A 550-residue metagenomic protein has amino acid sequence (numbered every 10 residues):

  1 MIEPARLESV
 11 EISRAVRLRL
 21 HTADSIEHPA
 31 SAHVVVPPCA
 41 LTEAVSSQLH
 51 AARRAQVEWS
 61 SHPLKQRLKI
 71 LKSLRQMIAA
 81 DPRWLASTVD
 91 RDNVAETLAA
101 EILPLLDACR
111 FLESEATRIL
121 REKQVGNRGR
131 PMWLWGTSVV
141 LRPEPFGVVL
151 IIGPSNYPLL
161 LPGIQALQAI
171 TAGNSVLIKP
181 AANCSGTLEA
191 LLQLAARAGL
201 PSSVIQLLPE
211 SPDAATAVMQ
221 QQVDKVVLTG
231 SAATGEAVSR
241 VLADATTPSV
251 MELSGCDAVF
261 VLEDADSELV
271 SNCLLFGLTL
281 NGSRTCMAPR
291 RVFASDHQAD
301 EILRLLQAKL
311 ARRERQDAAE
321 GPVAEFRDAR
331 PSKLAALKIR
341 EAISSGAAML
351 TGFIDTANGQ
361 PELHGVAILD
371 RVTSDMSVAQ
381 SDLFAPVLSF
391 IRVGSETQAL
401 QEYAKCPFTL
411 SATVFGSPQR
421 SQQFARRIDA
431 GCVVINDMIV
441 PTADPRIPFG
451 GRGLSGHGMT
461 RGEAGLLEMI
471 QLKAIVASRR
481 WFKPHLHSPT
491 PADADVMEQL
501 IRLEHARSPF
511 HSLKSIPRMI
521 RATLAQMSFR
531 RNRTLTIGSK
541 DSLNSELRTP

Functional and structural regions predicted by a protein language model:
I2-S138, L513-L543, R548-P550: N-terminal Rossmann-like NAD(P)+-binding subdomain of aldehyde/semialdehyde dehydrogenases
R6, V10-V16, L20, V34-A40 (+4 more regions): ALDH superfamily catalytic-core signature
A32-C39, T356, L363-P550: Conserved C-terminal structural/oligomerization subdomain of aldehyde/semialdehyde dehydrogenase
P37, R54-S61, L150-I151, F260-V261 (+5 more regions): Short, well-ordered beta-strand elements within core beta-sheets of diverse protein domains
Q56, S60, R75-I78, P82 (+15 more regions): Structural signal for hydrophobic packing residues in well-ordered secondary-structure cores of soluble enzyme domains
P63, R67, C109, G173 (+8 more regions): Residue-level signal for inorganic ion chemistry
R128-L269, V393: Rossmann-like NAD(P) dinucleotide-binding subdomain of oxidoreductase/dehydrogenase enzymes
P209, G230, T351-F353, G416: Short loop/edge segments at beta-strand edges and connector loops that shape dinucleotide/nucleotide cofactor-binding
